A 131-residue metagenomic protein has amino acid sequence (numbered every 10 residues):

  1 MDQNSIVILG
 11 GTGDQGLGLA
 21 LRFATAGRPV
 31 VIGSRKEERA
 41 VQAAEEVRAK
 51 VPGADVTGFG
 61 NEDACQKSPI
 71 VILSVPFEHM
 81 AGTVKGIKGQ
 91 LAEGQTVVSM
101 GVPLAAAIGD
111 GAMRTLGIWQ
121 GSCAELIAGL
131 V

Functional and structural regions predicted by a protein language model:
M1, A24-T25, A64-K67, L91-A92 (+1 more regions): Flexible, charged surface loops at secondary-structure boundaries
M1-E46: NAD(P)+-binding Rossmann beta1-loop-alpha1 motif at the extreme N-terminus of oxidoreductases
G10, D14, E38, F59-E62 (+3 more regions): Residues at secondary-structure transition points
E45, K85, E125, G129: Active-site phosphate/pyrophosphate- and oxyanion-stabilizing loops and adjacent acidic/basic residues in soluble
R48-P52, T115-G117: Short, hinge-like loop/turn segments at secondary-structure boundaries
K50-D55, F59-T96, P103-D110: Rossmann-like NAD(P)-binding element
G101-V131: Rossmann-fold NAD(P)-binding glycine/threonine-rich loop
